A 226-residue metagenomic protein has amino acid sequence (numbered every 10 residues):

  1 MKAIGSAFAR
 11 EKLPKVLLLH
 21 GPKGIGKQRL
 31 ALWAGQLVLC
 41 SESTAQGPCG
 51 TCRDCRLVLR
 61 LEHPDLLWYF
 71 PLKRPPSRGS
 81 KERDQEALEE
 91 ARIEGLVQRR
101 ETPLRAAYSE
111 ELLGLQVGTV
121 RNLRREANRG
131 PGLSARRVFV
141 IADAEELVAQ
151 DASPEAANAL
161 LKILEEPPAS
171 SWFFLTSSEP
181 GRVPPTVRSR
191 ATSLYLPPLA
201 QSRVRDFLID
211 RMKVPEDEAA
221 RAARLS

Functional and structural regions predicted by a protein language model:
M1-E155: Clamp-loader machinery-focused feature within the broader ASCE/P-loop NTPase space
M1-L37, S43-A45, A169-W172, S178-S226: Charged, glycine-rich active-site and insertion segments that engage polyanionic ligands
Q28, P76, E82, L160-L161 (+2 more regions): Alpha-helix boundary/interfacial micro-motifs
L57-R60, E166, K213-V214: Arginine/glycine-rich "motif VI" loop of SF2 helicases in the C-terminal RecA-like domain
L113-Q116, A149, S153, T176 (+3 more regions): Short capping loops/turns at secondary-structure boundaries
N128, D151-A152, A156-W172: Conserved catalytic/switch belt of AAA+ P-loop NTPases
V138-A142, L160-K162, S171-S178: Structural recognition of the conserved hydrophobic beta-strand(s) that form the central parallel beta-sheet of P-loop
